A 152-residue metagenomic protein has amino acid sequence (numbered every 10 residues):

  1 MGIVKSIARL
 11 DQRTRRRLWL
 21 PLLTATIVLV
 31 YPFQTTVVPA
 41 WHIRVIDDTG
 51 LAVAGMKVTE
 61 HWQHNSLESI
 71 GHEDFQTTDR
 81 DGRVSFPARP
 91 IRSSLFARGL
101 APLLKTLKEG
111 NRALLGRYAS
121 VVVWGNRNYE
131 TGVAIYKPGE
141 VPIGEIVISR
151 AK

Functional and structural regions predicted by a protein language model:
G2-T24: N-terminal Sec-pathway targeting helices
Q12-T14, D74-R83, L107-R112: Short, solvent-exposed cationic patches
R16-A40, R44-L51, T59, H64 (+3 more regions): Beta-strand-rich domain onsets/edges
W41, M56, D74: Residue-level detector of short, conserved catalytic/binding motifs and their immediate flanks
V53-A54, S85: Generic structural signal for well-ordered beta-strand positions
M56-W62, S120-V123: Extended low-complexity, serine/threonine- and proline-enriched intrinsically disordered segments
S66-R92: Short, acidic Ser/Thr/Gly-rich low-complexity loop/linker segments typical of extracellular and cell-surface proteins
R92-P142: A short, solvent-exposed loop/turn motif at the edges and junctions of modular extracellular/periplasmic domains
